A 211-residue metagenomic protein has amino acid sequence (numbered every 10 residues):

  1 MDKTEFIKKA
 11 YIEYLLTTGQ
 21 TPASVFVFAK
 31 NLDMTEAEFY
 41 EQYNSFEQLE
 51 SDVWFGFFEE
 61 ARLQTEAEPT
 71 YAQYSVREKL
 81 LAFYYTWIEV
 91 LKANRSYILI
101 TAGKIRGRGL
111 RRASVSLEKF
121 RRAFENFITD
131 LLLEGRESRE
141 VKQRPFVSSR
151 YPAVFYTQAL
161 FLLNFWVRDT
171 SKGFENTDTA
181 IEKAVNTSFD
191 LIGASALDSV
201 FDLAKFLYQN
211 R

Functional and structural regions predicted by a protein language model:
D2-A37, S45-F55: Short, amphipathic alpha-helix enriched in basic
F55-R62: Short, basic, alpha-helical segments at the C-terminal edge of helix-turn-helix-like DNA-binding modules
T65-E68, A72, T101-G109, W166-T170: Secondary-structure edge/capping motif, primarily at the C-terminal ends of alpha-helices and the immediately following
A67-Y97: Hydrophobic alpha-helical connector segments
K92-R112, T129-L132: Amphipathic alpha-helical segments used for helix-helix packing
R112-S138, S149-L160: Amphipathic alpha-helical packing segments from all-alpha helical-bundle domains
F146-V167, T179-T187: Hydrophobic alpha-helical segments that form the core of small-molecule binding pockets and/or dimer interfaces
R168-R211: C-terminal peripheral helix-coil segments that are non-catalytic and often amphipathic
